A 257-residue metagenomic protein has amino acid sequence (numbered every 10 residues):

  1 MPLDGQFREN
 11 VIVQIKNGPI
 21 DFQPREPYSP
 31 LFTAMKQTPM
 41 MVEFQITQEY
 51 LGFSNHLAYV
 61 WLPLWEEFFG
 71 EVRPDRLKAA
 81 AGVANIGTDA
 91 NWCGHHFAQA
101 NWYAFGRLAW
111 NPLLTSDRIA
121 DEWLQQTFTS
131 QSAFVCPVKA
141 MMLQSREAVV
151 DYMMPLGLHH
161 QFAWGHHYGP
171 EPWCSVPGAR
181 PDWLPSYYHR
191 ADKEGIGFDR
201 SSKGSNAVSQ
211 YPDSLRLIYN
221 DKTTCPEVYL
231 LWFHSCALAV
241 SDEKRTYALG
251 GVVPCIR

Functional and structural regions predicted by a protein language model:
M1-D121, T127-Q131: Catalytic-core regions of glycoside hydrolase
D75-R257: Catalytic domains of carbohydrate-active enzymes that cleave complex glycans
